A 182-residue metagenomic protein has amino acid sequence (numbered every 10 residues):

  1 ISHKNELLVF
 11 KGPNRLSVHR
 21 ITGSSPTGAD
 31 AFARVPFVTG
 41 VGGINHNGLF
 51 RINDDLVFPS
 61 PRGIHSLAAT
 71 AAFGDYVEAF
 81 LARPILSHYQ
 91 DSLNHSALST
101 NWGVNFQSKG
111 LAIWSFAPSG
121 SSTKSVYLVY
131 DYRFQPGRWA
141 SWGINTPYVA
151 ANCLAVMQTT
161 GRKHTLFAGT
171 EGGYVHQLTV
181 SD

Functional and structural regions predicted by a protein language model:
I1-D182: Beta-sheet-dominated scaffold domains
